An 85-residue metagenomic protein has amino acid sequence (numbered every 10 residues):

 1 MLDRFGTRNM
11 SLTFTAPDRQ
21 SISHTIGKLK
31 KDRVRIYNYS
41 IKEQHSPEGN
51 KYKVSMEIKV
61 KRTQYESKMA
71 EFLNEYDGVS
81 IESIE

Functional and structural regions predicted by a protein language model:
M1-K42: Canonical alpha-helical transmembrane segment with a positive-inside/aromatic-interface signature
S11-T13, K53-E57: Beta-strand secondary-structure signal
D18-R19, K59-Y65: Helix N-cap motif at beta-to-alpha junctions
H24-D32, Y65-G78: Short amphipathic alpha-helices in soluble, non-transmembrane regions that often serve as interface/regulatory elements
R35-K42, A70-E85: Conserved short beta-strand edge segments in small beta-sheet-based binding/regulatory domains
S46-V54: A short, glycine/Asx- and small/polar-enriched loop/turn that sits immediately N-terminal to a beta-strand
